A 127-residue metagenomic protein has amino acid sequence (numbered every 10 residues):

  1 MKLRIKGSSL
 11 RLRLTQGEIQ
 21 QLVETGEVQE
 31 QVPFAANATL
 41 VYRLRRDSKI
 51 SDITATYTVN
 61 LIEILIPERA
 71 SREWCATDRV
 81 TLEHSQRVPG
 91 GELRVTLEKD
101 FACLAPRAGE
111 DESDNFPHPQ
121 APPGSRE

Functional and structural regions predicted by a protein language model:
M1-L3, I53: Residue-level detector of beta-strand structural context in well-folded domains
L3-I5, L10-L14, I62-I66: Short, structured motif recognition centered on aromatic/hydrophobic residues
S9, V23-G26, V32, L40-D52 (+1 more regions): N-terminal intrinsically disordered, cationic/polar leader segments that include organellar targeting peptides
R13, A55, A108-G109: A hydrophobic alpha-helical transmembrane-helix feature that marks the membrane cores and membrane-interface segments
T15-A35, C75-V88: Extended intrinsically disordered, low-complexity coil regions enriched in Ser, Thr, Gly, Ala and often Pro
T15-G17, E24-T25, P67-R69, E98-D100 (+1 more regions): Surface loops and adjacent helix of pleckstrin homology
S51-V88: Mid-chain, well-packed structural core segment of small domains
V80-E127: C-terminal charged interaction modules
